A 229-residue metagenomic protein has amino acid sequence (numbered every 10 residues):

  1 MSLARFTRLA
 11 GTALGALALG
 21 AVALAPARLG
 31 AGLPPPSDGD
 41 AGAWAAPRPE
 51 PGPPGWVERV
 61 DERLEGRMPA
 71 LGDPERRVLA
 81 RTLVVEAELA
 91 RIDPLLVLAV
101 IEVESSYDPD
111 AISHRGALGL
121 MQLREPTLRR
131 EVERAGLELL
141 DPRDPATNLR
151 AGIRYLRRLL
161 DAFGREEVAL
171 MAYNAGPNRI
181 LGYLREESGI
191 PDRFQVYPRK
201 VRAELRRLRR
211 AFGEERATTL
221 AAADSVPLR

Functional and structural regions predicted by a protein language model:
M1-A16: N-terminal Sec-pathway targeting helices
S2-R5, A25, D73, R206: Short alpha-helical segments used as structural interaction elements across diverse proteins
L3-F6, P26, Q122, P227: Intrinsically disordered, low-complexity sequence elements enriched in Ser/Thr/Gly/Pro
R8-G11, A31, A203: Sequence-pattern detector for short linear motifs and compositional/periodic biases rather than a specific fold
L17-P36: Bacterial Sec-dependent signal peptides at the C-terminal "C-region" and cleavage site
L33-D38, A43-R229: Catalytic glycan-binding domains that act on GlcNAc-containing polysaccharides
